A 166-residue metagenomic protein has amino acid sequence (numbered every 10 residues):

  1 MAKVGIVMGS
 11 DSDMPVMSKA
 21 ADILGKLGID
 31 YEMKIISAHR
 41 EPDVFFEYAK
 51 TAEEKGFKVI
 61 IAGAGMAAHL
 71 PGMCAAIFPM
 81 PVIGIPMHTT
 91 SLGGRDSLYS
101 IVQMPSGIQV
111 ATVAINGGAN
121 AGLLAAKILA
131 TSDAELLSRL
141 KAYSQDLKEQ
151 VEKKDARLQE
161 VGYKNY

Functional and structural regions predicted by a protein language model:
A2-K3, I29-E32, M80, V102-V110: Glycine/charged-rich beta-loop-alpha catalytic/anionic-binding loops adjacent to active sites
A2-R40: Glycine-rich phosphate/diphosphate-binding loop of Rossmann-like nucleotide-binding domains
V4, D30, K34-E54, A62-M66: Amphipathic alpha-helical hairpins
M8-P15, K19, R95-Y166: C-terminal binding/interaction regions
D13-M17, E41-F45, A64-M73, L92-R95 (+1 more regions): Short glycine/serine/threonine-rich phosphate/pyrophosphate-binding segments that cradle anionic phosphate groups
Y31-M33, D43, M66, F78 (+1 more regions): Acidic, glycine/proline-rich low-complexity segments that act as flexible tails and inter-domain linkers
Y48-P86: Glycine-rich phosphate-binding loop
I77-V102, S106: Glycine/small-residue-rich loop that forms an oxyanion/phosphate-binding "nest" at active or ligand-binding sites
